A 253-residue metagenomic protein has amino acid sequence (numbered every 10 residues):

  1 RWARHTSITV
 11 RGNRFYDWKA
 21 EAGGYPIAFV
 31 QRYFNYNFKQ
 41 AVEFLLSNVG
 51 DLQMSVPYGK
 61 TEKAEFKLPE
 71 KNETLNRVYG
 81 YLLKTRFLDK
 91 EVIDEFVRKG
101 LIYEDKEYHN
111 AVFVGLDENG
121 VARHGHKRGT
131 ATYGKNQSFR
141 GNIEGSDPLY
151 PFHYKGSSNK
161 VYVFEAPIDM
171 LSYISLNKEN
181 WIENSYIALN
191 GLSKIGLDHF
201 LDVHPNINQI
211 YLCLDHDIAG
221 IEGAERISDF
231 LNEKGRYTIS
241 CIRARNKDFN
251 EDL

Functional and structural regions predicted by a protein language model:
R1-L83: Non-catalytic accessory segments of DNA primases and related replication-initiation nucleases
R1-W2, R98-E104: Amphipathic alpha-helical segments that form the core helices of the histone-fold
Y16-G24, N159, S175-L253: TOPRIM fold recognition
D17, V30, L82, F113 (+4 more regions): Terminal peptide-recognition signature
Y33-F34, R86-F87, N177: A broad structural signal for alpha-helix termini and local helix breaks/kinks
Q53-E95, Y103, E107-Y108, L116-E118 (+2 more regions): Extended, non-catalytic subsegments within catalytic or DNA/protein-binding/adaptor domains
T85-G100, W181-G191: Short, well-structured beta-strand/strand-turn elements
K106-V203: Phosphate-handling DNA/RNA-contact segment within nucleic-acid enzymes
